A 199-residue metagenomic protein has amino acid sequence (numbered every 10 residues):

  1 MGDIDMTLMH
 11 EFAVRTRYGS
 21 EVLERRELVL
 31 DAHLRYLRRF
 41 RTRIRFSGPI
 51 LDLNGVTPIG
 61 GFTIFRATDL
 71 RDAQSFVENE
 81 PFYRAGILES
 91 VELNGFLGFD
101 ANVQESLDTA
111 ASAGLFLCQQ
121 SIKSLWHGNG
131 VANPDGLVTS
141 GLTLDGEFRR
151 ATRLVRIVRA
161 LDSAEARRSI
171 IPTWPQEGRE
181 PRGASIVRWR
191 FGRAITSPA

Functional and structural regions predicted by a protein language model:
G2-A199: Conserved, structured core segments of small domains
